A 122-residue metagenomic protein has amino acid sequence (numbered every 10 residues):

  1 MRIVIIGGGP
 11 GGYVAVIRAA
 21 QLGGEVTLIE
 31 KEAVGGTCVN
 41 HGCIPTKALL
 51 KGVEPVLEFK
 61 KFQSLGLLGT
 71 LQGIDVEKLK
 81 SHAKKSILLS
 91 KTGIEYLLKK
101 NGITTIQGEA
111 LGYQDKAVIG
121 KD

Functional and structural regions predicted by a protein language model:
M1-G11: Beta1/beta-strand and adjacent pyrophosphate-binding region of the FAD-binding site in flavoprotein oxidoreductases
I17-G24, I29-D122: Glycine-rich flavin
